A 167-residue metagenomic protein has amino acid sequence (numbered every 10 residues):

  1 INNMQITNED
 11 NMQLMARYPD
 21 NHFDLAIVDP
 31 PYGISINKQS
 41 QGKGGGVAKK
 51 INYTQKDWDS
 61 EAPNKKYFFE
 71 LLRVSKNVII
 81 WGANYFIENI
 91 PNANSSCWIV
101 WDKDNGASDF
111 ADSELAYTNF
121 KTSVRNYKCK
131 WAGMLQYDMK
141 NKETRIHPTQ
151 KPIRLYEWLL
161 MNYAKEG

Functional and structural regions predicted by a protein language model:
I1-N3: Short, Lys/Arg-enriched N-terminal segments with co-localized hydrophobic residues within the first ~10-30 amino acids
Q5, Q55-S60: Short, flexible loop segments at the rims of nucleotide/cofactor-binding pockets, characterized by
N8-Q13: Conserved SAM/SAH-binding loop
Y18-V28, Y32, I36-T54, L72-G167: Class I S-adenosyl-L-methionine
W58-K66, V100-K103: Short acidic (Asp/Glu) patches
E61-N77: A short glycine-rich, Lys/Arg-flanked "PGG" loop and its adjoining helix->strand segment in the class I
